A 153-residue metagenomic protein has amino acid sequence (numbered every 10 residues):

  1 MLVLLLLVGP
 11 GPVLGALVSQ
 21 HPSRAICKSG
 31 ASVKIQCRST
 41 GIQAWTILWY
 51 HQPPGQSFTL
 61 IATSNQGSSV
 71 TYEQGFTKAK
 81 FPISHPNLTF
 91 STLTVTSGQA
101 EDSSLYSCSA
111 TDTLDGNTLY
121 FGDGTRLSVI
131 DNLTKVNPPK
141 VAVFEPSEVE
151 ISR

Functional and structural regions predicted by a protein language model:
M1-S23, S107-D115, F121: N-terminal Sec-dependent signal peptide, specifically the hydrophobic helical h-region
V8-Q36, G41, V143-E145: N-terminal edge beta-strand
A16, P22, F58, L133-K140: Proline-centered linker/hinge motifs at extracellular inter-domain junctions
S23-A25, Q66, Y72-E101, E148-V149: Extracellular beta-strand/loop-rich beta-sandwich domains predominantly from IgSF
S32-G41, T46-P54, T94-S97, D102-T113 (+2 more regions): Structural signature of extracellular immunoglobulin-like
I42-T77: N-terminal V-set
L127-D131: Interdomain boundary/hinge segments at the C-termini of tandem beta-sandwich modules
V136-S152: Surface beta-strand/loop "capping" patches
